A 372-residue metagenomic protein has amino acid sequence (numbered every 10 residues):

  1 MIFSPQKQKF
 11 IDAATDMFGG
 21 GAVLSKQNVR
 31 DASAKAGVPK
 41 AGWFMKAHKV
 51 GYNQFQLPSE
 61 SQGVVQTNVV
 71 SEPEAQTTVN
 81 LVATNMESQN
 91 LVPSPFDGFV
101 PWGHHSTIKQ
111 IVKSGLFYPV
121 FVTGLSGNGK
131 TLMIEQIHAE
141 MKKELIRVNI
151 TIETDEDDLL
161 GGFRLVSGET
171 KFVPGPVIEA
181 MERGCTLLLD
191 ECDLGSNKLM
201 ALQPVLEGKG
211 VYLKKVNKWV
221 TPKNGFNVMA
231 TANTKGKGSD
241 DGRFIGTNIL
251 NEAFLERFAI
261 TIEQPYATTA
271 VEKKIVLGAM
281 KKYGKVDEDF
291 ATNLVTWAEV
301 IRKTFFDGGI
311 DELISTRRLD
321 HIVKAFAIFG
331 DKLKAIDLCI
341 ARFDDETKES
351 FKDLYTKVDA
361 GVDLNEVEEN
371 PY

Functional and structural regions predicted by a protein language model:
M1-V23: Positively charged, polyanion-binding regions of nucleic-acid-associated proteins
P5-Q6, Q27-K35, K40, G51 (+1 more regions): C-terminal regulatory/interaction module of P-loop NTP-utilizing enzymes
G21-A22, A34-K46: Short, positively charged loop/turn segments that connect secondary-structure elements
K46-Q54: Short, solvent-exposed alpha-helical "recognition" segments
